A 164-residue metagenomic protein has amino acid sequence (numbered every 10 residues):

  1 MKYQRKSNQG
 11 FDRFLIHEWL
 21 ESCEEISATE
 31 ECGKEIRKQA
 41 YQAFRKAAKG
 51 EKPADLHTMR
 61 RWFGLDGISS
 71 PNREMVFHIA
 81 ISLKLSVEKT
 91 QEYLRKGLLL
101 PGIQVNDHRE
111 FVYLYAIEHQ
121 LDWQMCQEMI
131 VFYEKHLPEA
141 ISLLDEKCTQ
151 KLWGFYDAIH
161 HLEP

Functional and structural regions predicted by a protein language model:
M1-A43, Q124-K151: A short, Lys/Arg-rich alpha-helix, primarily the initiator
E30-E35, G67-M75, I103-R109: Short acidic alpha-helix initiation/capping motifs at coil-to-helix transition points, especially at protein N-termini
R37, Y41, V76, V112: Generic structural marker for isolated residues within well-ordered, non-membrane alpha-helices of soluble domains
R45, K49-P71, M75, K96-L98: Recognition helix of helix-turn-helix/homeodomain-like DNA-binding domains that insert into the DNA major groove
W62-D66, A80-K84, G97-L100, A116: Generic structural signal for hydrophobic core residues of well-folded globular domains
P71-K89: DNA major-groove recognition helix of helix-turn-helix/homeodomain DNA-binding modules
K89-S142: Short amphipathic recognition helices of helix-turn-helix/homeodomain-type DNA-binding modules
Q150-E163: Long, low-complexity, charge-rich intrinsically disordered regions
